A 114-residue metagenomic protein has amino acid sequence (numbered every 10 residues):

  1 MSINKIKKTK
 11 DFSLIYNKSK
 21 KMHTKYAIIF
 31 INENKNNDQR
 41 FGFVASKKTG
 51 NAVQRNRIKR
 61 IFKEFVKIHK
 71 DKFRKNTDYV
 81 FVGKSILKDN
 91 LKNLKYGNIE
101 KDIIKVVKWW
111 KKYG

Functional and structural regions predicted by a protein language model:
M1-G114: Positively charged, solvent-exposed patches that mediate nucleic-acid binding
